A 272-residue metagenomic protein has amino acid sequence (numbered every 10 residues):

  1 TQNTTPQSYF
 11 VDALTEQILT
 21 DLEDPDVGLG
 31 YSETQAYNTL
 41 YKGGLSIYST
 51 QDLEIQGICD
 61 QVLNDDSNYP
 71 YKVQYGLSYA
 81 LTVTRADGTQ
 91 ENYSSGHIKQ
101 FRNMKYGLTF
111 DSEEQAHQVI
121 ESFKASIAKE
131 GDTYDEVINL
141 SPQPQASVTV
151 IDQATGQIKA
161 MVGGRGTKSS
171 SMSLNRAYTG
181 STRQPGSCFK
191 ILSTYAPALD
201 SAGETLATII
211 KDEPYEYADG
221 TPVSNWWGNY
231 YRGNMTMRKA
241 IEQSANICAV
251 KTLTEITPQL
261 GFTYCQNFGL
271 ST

Functional and structural regions predicted by a protein language model:
T1-D65, Q74-E91, S271: Non-catalytic, structured segments within soluble enzyme domains
Q2-T4, G203-G261: Conserved catalytic neighborhood of penicillin-recognizing serine enzymes
T4-A13, S49-G57, K168-S169, R183-F189 (+4 more regions): Soluble non-cytosolic domains of exported or imported proteins
T34-A36, D111-T149: Intrinsically disordered, low-complexity acidic Ser/Thr-rich regulatory segments
C59, T155-G156, R183-I210, A240: Active-site SXXK
Y79-E91, L140-S170: A short, well-structured edge-of-sheet supersecondary motif
S141-S147, S169-L192, A207-I210: Short active-site loop at a secondary-structure junction that contains or immediately precedes the catalytic residue(s)
F262, Q266-T272: Primarily short, surface-exposed interaction patches in extracytoplasmic proteins
